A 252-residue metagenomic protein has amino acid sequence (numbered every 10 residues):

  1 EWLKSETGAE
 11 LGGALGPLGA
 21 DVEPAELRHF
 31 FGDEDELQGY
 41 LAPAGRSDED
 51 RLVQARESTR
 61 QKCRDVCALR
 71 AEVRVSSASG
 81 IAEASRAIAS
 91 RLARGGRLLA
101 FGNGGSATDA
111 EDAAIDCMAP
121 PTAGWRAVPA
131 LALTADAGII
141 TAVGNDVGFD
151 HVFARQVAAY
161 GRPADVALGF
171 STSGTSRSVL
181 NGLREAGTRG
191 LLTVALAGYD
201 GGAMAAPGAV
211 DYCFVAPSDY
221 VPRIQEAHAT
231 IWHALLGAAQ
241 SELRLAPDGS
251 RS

Functional and structural regions predicted by a protein language model:
G8, G12, A159, P222-R251: A charged, well-structured terminal subsegment
A14-R74: Cofactor-/ligand-binding subdomain signature composed of acidic, glycine-rich, tryptophan-containing flexible loops
R86-G161: Glycine-rich, small/polar surface segments that engage phosphate groups of diverse ligands
S106-E111, T175-G182: Short glycine/serine/threonine-rich phosphate/pyrophosphate-binding segments that cradle anionic phosphate groups
M118, L183-R189: Surface-exposed amphipathic alpha-helices with a cationic face
T134, S171, A197, C213-P222: Short beta->alpha connector loops at strand-helix junctions that form conserved, small/polar/Pro-enriched
A167, T193, D211-F214: Short, well-ordered beta-strand core segments
L196-V210: Short, glycine/polar-rich helix-capping loops at beta-to-alpha or helix-loop-helix junctions that flank or form
